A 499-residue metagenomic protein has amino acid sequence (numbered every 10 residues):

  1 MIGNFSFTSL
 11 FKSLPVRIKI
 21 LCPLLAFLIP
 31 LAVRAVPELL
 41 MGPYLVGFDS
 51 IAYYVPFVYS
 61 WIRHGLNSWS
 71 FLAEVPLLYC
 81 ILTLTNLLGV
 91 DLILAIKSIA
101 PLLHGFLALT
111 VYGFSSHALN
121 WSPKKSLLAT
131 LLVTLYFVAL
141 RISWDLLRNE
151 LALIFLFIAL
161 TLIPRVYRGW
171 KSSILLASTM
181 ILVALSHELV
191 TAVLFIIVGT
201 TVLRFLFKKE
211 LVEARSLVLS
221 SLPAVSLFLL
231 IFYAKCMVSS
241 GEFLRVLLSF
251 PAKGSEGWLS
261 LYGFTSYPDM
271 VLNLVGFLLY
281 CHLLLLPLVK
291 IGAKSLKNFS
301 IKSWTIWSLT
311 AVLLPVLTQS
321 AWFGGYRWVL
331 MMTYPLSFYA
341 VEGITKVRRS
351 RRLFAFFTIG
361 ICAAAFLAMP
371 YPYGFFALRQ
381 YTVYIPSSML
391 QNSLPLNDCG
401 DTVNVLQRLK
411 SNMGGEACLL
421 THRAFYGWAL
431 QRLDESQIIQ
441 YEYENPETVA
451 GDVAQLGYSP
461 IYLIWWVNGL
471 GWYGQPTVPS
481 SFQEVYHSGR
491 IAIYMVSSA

Functional and structural regions predicted by a protein language model:
M1-P37, L219, F357-T358: Start-transfer (signal-anchor) and selected internal transmembrane alpha helices of multi-pass inner/ER membrane
K12-I18, K208-L219, L284-L309, L317-S320 (+1 more regions): Membrane-interface helix-loop-helix junctions at transmembrane boundaries of multi-pass membrane enzymes, predominantly
A32-I154, Y326, L394: Active-site lumenal/periplasmic loops and adjacent helix-entry segments of GT-C-fold, multi-pass membrane
R34-L39, V46-D49, A73-V75, L147-R148 (+3 more regions): Transmembrane catalytic cores of multi-pass membrane glycosyltransferases and polysaccharide-assembly enzymes
L119, L156-I174: Membrane-interface transmembrane helices that cradle and orient dolichyl/undecaprenyl
I142, N149, A192-V193, W322-R352: Hydrophobic/aromatic-rich transmembrane helices and adjacent perimembrane loops
L222, K346-Y381: Signature aromatic-anchored transmembrane alpha helix within multi-pass, membrane-resident enzymes that catalyze glycan
A364, A368-S388, N392-E447, S459-G469 (+1 more regions): Short periplasmic/luminal acceptor-recognition loop of GT-C membrane glycosyltransferases, typified by
